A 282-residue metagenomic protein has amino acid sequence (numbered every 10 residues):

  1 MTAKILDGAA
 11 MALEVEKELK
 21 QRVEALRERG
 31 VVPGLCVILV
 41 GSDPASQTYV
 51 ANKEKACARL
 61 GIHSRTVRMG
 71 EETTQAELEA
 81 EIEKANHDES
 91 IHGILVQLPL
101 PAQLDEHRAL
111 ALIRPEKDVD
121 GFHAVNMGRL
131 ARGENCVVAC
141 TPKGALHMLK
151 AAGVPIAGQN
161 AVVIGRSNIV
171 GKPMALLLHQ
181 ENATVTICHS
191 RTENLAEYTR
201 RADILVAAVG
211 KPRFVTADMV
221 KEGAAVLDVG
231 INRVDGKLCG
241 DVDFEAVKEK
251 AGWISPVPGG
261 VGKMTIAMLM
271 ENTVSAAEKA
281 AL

Functional and structural regions predicted by a protein language model:
M1-V31: Positively charged, low-complexity intrinsically disordered leader regions
L35, C57-E71, V185-I187: Short beta-strand elements in bilobed, periplasmic/extracellular small-molecule ligand-binding domains
L39, L95-P99, I164: Short beta-strand segments
V40-E54, C136-A225, K237-K248: Glycine-rich phosphate/diphosphate-binding loop of Rossmann-like nucleotide-binding domains
E77-E89: Short, well-structured alpha-helical segments in soluble
G93-I156: Anion-binding alpha/beta catalytic cores of soluble intermediary-metabolism enzymes, centered on
P99, V209-K211, G230-I231: Short glycine-/small-residue-rich Rossmann-like dinucleotide-binding loops
E106-H123, M127, G230-A281: Rossmann-fold NAD(P)-binding glycine/threonine-rich loop
